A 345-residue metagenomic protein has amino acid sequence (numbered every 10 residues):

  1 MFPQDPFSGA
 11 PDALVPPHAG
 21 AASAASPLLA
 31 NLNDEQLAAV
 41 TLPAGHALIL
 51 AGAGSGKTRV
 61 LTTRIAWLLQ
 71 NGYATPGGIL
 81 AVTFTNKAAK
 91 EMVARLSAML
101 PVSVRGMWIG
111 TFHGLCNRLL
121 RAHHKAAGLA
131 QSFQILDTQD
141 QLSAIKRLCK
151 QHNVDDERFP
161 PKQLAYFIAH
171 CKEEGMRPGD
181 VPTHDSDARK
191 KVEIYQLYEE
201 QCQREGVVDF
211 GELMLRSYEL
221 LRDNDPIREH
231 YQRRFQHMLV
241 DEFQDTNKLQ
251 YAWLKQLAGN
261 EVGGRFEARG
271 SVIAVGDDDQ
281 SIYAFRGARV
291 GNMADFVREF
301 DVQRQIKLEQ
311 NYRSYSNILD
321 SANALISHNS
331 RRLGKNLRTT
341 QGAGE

Functional and structural regions predicted by a protein language model:
M1-Q131, I135, E229, Q280 (+2 more regions): P-loop NTPase Walker
A30-T41, G45-L50, V60-L61, L80-A81 (+5 more regions): Conserved helicase NTPase motor core
T41, G72-Y73, A274, R298-D301 (+1 more regions): Short, flexible turn/loop "capping" segments at secondary-structure junctions
M99, A122, A126, Q151-D155 (+3 more regions): Phosphate/oxyanion-binding loops and surfaces in catalytic or ligand/nucleic-acid-binding neighborhoods
V102-M107, R304, G344-E345: A short helix-to-beta-strand connector/capping loop
L115, Q303-R304: N-terminal helical cap/lid subdomain that shapes the substrate entry/recognition surface in HAD-like hydrolases
T138-E205: Coupling/switch/interface segments within P-loop NTPase motor domains and analogous charged loops in nucleic-acid
D156-Y166, I306-E345: Coupling/hinge elements of helicase-like and P-loop NTPase modules
